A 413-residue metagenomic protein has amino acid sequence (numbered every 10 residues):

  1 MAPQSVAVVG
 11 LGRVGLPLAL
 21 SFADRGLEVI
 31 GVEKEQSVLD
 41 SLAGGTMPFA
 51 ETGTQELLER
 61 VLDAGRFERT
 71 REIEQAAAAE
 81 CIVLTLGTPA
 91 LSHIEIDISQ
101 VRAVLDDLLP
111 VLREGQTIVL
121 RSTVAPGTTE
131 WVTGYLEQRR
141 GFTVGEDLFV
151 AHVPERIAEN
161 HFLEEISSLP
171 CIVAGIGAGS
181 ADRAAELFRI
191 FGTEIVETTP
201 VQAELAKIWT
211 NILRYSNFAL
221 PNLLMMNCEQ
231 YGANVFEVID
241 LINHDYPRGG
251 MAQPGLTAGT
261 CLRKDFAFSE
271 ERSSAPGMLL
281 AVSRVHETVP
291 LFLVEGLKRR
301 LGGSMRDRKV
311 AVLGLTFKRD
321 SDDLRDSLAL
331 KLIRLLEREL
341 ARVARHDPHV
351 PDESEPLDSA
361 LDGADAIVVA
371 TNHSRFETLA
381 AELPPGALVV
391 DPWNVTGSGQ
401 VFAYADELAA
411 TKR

Functional and structural regions predicted by a protein language model:
M1-R413: Structural/interface elements that position substrates and couple domains in central-metabolism enzymes
